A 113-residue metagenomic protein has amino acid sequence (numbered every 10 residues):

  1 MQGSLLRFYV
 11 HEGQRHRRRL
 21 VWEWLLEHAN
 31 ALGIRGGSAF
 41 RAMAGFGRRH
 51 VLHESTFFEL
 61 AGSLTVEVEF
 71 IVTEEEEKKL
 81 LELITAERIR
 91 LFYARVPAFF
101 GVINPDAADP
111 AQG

Functional and structural regions predicted by a protein language model:
M1-G113: Positively charged, small/polar-rich N-terminal and surface patches that mediate targeting and assembly and bind
